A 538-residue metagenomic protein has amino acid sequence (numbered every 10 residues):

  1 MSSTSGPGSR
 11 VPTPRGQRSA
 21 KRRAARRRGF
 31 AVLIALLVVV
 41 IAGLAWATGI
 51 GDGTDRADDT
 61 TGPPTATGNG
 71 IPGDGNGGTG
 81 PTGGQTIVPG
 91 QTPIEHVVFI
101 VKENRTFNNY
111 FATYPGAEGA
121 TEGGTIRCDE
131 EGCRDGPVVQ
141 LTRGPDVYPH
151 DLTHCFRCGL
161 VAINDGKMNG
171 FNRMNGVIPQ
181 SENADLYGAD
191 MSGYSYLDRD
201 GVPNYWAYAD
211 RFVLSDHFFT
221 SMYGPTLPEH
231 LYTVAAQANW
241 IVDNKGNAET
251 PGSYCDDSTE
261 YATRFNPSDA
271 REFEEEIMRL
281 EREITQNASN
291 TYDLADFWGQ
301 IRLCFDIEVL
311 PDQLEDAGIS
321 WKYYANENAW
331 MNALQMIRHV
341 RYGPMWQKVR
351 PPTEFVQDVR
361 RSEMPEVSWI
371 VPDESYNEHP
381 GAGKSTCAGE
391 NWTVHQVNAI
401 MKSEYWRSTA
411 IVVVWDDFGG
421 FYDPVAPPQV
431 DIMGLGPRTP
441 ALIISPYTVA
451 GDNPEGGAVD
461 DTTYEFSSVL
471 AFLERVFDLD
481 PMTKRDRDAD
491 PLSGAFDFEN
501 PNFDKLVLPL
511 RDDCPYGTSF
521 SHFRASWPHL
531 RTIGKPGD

Functional and structural regions predicted by a protein language model:
M1-R28, Y208, L314, I370: Terminal targeting segments of Actinobacterial cell-envelope proteins
Q17-A24, G51-D52, G62, R279: Polar/charged alpha-helical tracts
R22-R26, G43, V476: N-terminal processing/targeting junctions
L33-L44: Core hydrophobic alpha-helical transmembrane segments of single-pass membrane proteins
L44-D58: Hydrophobic single-pass membrane-insertion segments
D59-D538: N-terminal pro-sequences and low-complexity stem/linker regions of secreted or lumenal proteins
